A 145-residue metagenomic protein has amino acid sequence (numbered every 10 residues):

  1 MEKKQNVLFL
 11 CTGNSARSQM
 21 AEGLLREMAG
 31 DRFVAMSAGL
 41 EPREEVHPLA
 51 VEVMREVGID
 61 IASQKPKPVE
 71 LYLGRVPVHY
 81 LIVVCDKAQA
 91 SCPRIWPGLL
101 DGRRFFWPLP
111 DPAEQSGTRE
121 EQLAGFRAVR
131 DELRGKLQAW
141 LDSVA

Functional and structural regions predicted by a protein language model:
M1-Y72: Conserved active-site segments centered on acidic
S15, D86-Q89, D111: Short glycine-rich anion-binding loops that position phosphate/pyrophosphate groups of nucleotides and phosphorylated
G39, C85, P108-P110: Residues at the C-termini of beta-strands that transition into short coil/loop
P42, K65, V69, A88 (+2 more regions): Glycine-rich, flexible loop/turn motifs
P48, K67, V76, E120-R127: Generic alpha-helical secondary structure signal
G74-L99: Mid-chain, well-packed structural core segment of small domains
S91-A145: Phosphate-binding/catalytic loops
